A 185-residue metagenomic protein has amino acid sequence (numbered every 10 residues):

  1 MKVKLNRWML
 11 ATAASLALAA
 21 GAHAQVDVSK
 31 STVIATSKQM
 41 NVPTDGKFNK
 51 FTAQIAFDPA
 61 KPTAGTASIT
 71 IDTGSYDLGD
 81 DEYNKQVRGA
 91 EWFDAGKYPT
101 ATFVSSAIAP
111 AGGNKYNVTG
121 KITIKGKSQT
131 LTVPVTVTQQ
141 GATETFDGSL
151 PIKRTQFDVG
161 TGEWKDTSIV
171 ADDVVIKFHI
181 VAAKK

Functional and structural regions predicted by a protein language model:
K2-L10: Bacterial N-terminal signal peptides that target proteins for export
M9-A19: Bacterial N-terminal signal peptides
A22-K185: Low-complexity, acidic/polar, glycine-enriched regions of mature
